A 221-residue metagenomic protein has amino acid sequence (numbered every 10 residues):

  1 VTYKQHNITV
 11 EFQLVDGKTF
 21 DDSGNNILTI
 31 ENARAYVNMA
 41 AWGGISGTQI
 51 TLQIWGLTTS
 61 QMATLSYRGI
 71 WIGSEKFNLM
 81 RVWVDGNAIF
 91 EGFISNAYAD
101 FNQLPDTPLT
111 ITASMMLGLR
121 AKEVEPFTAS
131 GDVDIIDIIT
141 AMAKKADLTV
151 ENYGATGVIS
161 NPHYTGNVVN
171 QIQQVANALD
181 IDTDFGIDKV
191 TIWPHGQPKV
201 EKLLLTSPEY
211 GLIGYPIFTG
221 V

Functional and structural regions predicted by a protein language model:
V1-G118: Assembly/oligomerization scaffold segments
N25, S66-W71, L109, P126-D132 (+1 more regions): Short intrinsically disordered coil segments
Y98-G118, K145-G220: Short beta-strand-centered interaction patches in the first periplasmic/extracellular domains of large envelope
E123-D132, G157-P162: Second-shell loop/turn segments in exported
D132-T149: Glycine-rich, acidic and aromatic/proline-enriched surface loops and short helix-turn segments that act as binding
